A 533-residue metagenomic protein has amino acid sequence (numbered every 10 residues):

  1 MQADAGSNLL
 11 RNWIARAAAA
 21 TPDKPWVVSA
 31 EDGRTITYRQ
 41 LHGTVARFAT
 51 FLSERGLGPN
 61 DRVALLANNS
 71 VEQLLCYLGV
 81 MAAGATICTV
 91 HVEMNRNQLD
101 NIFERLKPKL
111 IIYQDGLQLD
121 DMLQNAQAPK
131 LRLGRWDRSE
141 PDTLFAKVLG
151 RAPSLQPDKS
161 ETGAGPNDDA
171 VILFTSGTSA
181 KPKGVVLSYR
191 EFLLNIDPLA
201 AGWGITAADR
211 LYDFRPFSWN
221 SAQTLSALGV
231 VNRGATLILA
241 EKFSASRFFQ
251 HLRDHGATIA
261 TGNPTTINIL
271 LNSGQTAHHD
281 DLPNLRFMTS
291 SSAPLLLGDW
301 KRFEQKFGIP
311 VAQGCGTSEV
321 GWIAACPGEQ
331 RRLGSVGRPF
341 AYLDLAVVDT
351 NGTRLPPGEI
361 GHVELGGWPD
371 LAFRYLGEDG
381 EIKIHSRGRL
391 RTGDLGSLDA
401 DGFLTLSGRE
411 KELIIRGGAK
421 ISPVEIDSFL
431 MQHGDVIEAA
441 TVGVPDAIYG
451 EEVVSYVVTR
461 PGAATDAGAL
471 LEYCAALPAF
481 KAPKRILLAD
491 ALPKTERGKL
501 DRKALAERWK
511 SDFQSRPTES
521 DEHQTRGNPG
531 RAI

Functional and structural regions predicted by a protein language model:
A5-S7, P22-P25, D137, A152-F174 (+2 more regions): Conserved pre-ATP/AMP-binding loop-to-beta segment of ANL
W26-S70, L74-L78, N95-D100, E104 (+1 more regions): Conserved AMP-binding/adenylate-forming core of the ANL superfamily
L66, P356-G358, E364-V424, M431-Q432 (+2 more regions): Conserved ATP-binding/catalytic segment of the ANL
M94, I111-Y113, A260, L395-A482 (+2 more regions): AMP-binding/adenylate-forming catalytic core of the ANL superfamily
G116-P166, G274: ANL superfamily adenylate-forming
L193-R210, F217-I259, S273-G274: Conserved AMP-binding/adenylation subdomain of ANL enzymes
N232, A257-G262, S273-R332, D344: Gly/Ser/Thr-rich phosphate-binding loop
L477-L500, E522-H523, G527-G530: AMP-binding/adenylate-forming catalytic domain of the ANL superfamily
